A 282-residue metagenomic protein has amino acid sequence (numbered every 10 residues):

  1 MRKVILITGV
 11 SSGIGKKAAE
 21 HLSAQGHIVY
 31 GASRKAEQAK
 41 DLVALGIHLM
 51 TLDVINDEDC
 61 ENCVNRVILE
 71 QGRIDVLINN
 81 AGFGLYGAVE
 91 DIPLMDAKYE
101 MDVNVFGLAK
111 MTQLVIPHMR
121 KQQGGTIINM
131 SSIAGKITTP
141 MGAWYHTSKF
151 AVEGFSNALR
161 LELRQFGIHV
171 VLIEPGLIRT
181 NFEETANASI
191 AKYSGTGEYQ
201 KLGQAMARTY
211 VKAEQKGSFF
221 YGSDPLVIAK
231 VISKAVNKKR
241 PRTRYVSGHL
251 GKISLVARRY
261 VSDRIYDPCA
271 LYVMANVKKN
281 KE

Functional and structural regions predicted by a protein language model:
S11-S12: Conserved glycine-rich cofactor-binding loop
A44-E58: Rossmann-fold cofactor-recognition segment
C63, I78, M111-V115, N129 (+1 more regions): Hydrophobic positions on the long internal alpha-helix of Rossmann-like NAD(P)-dependent oxidoreductase domains
A88-V89, P93-K98: Substrate-binding pocket helix/loop in short-chain dehydrogenase/reductase
T112, S148-A151: Active-site helix of classical SDR
S132: Residue(s) in the substrate-gating loop at a strand-loop-helix junction that position the organic substrate next
Q165-G217: C-terminal beta-strand-loop-alpha-helix "lid" module of Rossmann-like NAD(P)-dependent dehydrogenases
